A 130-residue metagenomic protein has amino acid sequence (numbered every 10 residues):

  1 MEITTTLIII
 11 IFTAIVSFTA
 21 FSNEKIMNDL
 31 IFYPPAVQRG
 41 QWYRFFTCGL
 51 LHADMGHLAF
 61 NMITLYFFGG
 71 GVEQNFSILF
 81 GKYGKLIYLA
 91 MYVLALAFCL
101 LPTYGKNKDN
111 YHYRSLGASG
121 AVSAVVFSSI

Functional and structural regions predicted by a protein language model:
M1-I130: A detector for small-residue-rich transmembrane helices and their helix-helix packing motifs
